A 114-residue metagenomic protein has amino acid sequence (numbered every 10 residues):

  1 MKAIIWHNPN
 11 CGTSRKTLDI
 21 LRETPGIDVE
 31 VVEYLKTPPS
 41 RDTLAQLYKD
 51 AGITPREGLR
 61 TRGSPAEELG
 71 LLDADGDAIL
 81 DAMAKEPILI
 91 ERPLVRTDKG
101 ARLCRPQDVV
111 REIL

Functional and structural regions predicted by a protein language model:
M1-T24, D28-Y34: Local sequence-structure signature of Cys/Sec-based thiol-disulfide redox active-site neighborhoods
Y34-L114: Thiol/selenol-based redox catalytic cores and closely related redox-interacting motifs
